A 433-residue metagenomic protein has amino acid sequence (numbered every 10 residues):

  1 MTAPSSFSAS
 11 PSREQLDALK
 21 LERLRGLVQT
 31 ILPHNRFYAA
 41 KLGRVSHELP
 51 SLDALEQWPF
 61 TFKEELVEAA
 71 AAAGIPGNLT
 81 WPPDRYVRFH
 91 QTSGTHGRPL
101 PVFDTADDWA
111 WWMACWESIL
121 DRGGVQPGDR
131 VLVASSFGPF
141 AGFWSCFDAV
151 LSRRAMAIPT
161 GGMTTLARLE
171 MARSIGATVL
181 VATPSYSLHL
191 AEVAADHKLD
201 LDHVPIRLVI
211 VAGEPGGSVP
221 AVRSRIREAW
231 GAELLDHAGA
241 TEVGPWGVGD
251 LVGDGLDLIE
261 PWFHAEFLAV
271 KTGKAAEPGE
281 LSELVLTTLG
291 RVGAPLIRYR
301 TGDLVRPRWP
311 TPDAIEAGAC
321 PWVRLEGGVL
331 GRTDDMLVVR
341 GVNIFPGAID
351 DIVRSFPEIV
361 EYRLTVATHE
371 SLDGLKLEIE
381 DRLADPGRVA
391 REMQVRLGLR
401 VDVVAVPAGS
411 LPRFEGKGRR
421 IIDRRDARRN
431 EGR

Functional and structural regions predicted by a protein language model:
M1-Q91, H96-A114, S118-R122, S371-K376 (+3 more regions): Nucleotide 5′-phosphate-binding alpha/beta core
T2-F7, F62-L235, V243, G247-G255 (+1 more regions): Active-site phosphate/ATP/adenylate-binding loop shared across adenylate-forming ligases
A157, L234, A265, Y362-L364 (+1 more regions): Generic structural signal for residues in well-ordered beta-strands
T160, H237-G239, L268, A367 (+1 more regions): Conserved beta-strand termini and adjacent loop/short-helix elements that scaffold enzyme active sites in alpha/beta
L180, G290-L399, F414-G416: AMP-binding/adenylate-forming catalytic core of the ANL superfamily
V181, I210, R363, V404-A405: Residues embedded in well-ordered beta-strands within globular domains across many folds
G217-S218, V222-D313: Conserved AMP-binding/adenylate-forming
